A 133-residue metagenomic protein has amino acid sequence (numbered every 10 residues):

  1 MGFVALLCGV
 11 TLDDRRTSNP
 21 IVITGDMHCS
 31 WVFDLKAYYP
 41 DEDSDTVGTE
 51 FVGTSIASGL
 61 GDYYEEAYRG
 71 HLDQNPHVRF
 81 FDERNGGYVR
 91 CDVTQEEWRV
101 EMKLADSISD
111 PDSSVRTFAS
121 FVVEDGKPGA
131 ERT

Functional and structural regions predicted by a protein language model:
M1-T133: Long, structured stretches of catalytic cores involved in phosphate-ester chemistry, encompassing
